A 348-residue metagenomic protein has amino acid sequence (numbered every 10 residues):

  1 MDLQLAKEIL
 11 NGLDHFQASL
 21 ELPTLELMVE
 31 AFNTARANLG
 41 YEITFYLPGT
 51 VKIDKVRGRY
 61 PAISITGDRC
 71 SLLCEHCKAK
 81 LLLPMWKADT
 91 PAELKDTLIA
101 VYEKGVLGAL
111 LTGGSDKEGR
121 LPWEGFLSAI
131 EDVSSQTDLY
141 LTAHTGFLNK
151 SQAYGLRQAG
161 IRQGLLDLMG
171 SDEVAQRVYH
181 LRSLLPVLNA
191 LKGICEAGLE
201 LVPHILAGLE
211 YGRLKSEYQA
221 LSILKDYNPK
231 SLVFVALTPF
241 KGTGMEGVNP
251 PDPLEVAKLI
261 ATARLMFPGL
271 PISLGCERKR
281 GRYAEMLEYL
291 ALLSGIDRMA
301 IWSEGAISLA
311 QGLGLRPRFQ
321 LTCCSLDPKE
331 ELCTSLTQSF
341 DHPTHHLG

Functional and structural regions predicted by a protein language model:
M1-T44, T50, K225-G348: Auxiliary Fe-S-binding modules of radical SAM enzymes
N11-A18, P48-K52, R57-P61, T66 (+4 more regions): Conserved Radical SAM active-site core
L22, E26, R69, D89 (+8 more regions): Conserved active-site and cofactor/substrate-binding residues in soluble primary-metabolism enzymes
G40-T44, Y60-A62, S71: A common structural microfeature
C70-C77: Short cysteine clusters
C77, L81-P84, E330-E331, F340: Cys/His-rich zinc-coordinating "finger/knuckle" motifs
T112-S115, L206-A207, P239-G242, E277: Short linear capping/connector segments at secondary-structure termini
H144, D167, H204, G275 (+1 more regions): Generic beta-sheet signal
